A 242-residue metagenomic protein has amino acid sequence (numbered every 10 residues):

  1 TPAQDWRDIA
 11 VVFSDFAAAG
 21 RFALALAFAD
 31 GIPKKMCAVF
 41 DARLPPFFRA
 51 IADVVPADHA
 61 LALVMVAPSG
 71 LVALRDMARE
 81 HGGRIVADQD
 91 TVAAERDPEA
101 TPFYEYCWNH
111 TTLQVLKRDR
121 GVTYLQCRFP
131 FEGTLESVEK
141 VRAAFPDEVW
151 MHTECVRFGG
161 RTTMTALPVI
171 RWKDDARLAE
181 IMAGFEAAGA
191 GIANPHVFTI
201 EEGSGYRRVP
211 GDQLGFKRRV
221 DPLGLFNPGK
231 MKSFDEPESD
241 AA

Functional and structural regions predicted by a protein language model:
T1-E105: C-terminal substrate-binding/cap subdomain adjacent to the FAD-binding core in PCMH-type and related FAD-linked
D53-P56, A78-A242: Conserved glycine-rich FAD pyrophosphate-binding loop
